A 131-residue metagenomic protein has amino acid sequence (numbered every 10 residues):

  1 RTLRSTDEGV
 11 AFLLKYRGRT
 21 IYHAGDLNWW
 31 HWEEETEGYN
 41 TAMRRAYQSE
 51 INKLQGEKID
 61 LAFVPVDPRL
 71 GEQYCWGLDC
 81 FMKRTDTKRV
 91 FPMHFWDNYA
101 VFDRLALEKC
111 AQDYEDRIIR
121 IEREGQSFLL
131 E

Functional and structural regions predicted by a protein language model:
R1-K58, G125-E131: Core dinuclear metal-dependent hydrolase active-site scaffold
R4-T6, R69-E72: Active-site glycine- and acidic-residue-rich loops that bind and position anionic ligands or nucleotide-like cofactors
S5, G9-A11, A62, G77-L78 (+1 more regions): Small-side-chain structural scaffolding
Y22-D26, Y39-A42, L61-R69, R89-W96 (+2 more regions): Active-site neighborhood of phospho(di)ester-bond hydrolases with catalytic His/Asp-centered motifs
E33, E72-Y74: Active-site-adjacent loop/helix micro-motif of nuclease/hydrolase catalytic cores
K53, Y74-E131: Binuclear metal-ion centers of metallo-dependent hydrolases, dominated by the metallo-beta-lactamase
